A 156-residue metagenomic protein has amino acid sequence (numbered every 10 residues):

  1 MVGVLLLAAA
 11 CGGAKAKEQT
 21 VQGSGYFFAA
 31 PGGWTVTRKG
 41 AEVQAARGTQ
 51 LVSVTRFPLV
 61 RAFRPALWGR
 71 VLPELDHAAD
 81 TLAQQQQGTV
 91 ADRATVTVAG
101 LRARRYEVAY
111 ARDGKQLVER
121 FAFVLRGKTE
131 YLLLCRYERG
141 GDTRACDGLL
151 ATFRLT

Functional and structural regions predicted by a protein language model:
M1-G3: Sec-dependent N-terminal signal peptides
L7-A10: C-terminal motif of bacterial Sec signal peptides marking the signal peptidase cleavage site
G13-A14, L133: Generic structural signal for conserved hydrophobic packing positions in ordered secondary structure
A14-K39: N-terminal "mature-domain start" segment
G32-W34, T129-T156: Surface-exposed amphipathic alpha-helical segments
T37-L132, R136-G141: Conserved polar/disulfide-associated segments of primarily extracytoplasmic proteins
